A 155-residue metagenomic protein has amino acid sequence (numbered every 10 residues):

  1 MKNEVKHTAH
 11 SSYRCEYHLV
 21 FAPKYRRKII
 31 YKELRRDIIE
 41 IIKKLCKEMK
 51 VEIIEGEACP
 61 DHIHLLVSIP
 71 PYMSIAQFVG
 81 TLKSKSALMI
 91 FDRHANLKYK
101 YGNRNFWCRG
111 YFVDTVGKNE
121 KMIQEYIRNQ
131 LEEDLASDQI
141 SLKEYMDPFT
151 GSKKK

Functional and structural regions predicted by a protein language model:
M1-K155: Basic nucleic-acid-binding interfaces
